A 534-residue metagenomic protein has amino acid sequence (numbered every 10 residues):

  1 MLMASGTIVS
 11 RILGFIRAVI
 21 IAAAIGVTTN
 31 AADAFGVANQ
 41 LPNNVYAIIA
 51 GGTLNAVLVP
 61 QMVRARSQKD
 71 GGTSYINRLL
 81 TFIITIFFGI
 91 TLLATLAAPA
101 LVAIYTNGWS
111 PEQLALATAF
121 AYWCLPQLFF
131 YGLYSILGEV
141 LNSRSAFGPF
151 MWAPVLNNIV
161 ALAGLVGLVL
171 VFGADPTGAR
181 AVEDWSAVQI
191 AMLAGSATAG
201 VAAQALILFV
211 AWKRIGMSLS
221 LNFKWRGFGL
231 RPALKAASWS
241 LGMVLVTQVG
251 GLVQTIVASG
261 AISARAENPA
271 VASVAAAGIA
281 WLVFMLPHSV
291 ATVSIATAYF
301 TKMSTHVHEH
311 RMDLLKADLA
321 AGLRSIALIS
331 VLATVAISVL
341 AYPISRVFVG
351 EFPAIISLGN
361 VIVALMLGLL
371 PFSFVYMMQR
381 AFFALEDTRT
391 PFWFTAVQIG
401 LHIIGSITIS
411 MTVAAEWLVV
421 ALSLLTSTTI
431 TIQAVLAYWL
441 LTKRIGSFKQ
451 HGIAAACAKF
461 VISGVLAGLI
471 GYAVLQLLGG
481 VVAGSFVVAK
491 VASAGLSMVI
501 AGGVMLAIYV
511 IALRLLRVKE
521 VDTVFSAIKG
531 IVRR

Functional and structural regions predicted by a protein language model:
M1-R534: Membrane-embedded alpha-helical bundles of multi-pass transporters/translocases, especially carrier/permease families
